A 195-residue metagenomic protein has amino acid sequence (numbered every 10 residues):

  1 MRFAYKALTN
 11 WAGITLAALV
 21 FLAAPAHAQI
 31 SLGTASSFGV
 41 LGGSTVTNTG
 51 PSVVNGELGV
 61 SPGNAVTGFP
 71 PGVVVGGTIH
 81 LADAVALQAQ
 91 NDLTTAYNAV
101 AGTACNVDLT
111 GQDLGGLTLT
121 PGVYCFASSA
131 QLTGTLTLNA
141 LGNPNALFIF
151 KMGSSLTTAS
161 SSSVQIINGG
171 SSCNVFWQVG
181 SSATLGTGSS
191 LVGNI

Functional and structural regions predicted by a protein language model:
M1-A28: Sec-dependent, cleavable N-terminal signal peptides
L19, A24-N194: Solvent-exposed adhesion/ligand-recognition segments of exported proteins
